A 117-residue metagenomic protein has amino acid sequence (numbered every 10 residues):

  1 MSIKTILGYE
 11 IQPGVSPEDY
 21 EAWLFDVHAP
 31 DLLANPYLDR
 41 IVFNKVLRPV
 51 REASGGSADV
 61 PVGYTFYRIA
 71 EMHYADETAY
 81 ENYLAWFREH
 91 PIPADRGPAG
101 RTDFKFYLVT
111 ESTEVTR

Functional and structural regions predicted by a protein language model:
M1-R117: Macromolecular interaction modules
